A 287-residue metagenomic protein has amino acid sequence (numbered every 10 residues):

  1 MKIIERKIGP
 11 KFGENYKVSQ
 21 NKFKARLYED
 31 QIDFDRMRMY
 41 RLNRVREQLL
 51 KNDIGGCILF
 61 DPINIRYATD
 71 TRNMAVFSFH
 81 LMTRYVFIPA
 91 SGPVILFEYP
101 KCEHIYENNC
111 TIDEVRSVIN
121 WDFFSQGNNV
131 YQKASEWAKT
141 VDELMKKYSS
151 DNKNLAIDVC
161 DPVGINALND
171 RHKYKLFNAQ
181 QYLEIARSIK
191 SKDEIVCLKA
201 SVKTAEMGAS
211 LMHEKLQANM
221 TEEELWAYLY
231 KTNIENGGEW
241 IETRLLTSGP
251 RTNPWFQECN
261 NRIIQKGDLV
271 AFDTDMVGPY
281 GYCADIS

Functional and structural regions predicted by a protein language model:
M1-T204: A composition/biophysics-driven feature that prefers long, compositionally simple stretches
E29, M212-L216: Short regulatory/linker helices and ligand/cofactor-binding micro-motifs at input modules
F34-R38, Q217-L225: Signal-transducing coiled-coil linker helices
V45, L211, L245-S248: Short beta-strand element of the conserved SAM-dependent methyltransferase core
L49, L216, N233: Hydrophobic pocket-lining residues that define ligand/cofactor binding sites across diverse proteins
I65-S78, D170-H172, F177-K192, M220-S287: Short catalytic-site patches enriched in acidic/histidine residues that coordinate or position cofactors/metals
V202-M212, E222: Active-site pocket-lining segments that scaffold enzyme catalytic pockets across diverse folds
